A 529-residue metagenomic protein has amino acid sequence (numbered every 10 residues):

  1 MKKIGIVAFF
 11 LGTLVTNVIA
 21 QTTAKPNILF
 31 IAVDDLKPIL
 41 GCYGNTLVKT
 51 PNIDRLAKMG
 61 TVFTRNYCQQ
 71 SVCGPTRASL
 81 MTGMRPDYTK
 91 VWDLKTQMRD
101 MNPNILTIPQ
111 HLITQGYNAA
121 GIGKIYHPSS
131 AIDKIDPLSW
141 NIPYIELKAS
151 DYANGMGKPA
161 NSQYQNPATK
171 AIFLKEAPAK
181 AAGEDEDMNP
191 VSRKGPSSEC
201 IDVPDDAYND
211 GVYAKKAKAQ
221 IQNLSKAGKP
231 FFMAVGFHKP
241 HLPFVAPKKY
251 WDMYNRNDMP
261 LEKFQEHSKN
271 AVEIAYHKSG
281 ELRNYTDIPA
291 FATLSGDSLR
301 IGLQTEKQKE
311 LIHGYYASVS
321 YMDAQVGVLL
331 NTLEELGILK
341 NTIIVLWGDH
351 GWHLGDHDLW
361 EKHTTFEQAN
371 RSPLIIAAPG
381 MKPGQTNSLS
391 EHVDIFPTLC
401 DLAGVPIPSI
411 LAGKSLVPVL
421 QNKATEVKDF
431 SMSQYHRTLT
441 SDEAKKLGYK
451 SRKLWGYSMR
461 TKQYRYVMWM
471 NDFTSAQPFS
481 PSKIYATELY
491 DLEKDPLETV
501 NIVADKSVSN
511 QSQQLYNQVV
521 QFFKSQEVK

Functional and structural regions predicted by a protein language model:
K2-I4, V18-P481, Y485, P496-Q521: Formylglycine-dependent sulfatase
I4-L14: Sec-dependent N-terminal signal peptides
L489-Y490: Short hydrophobic beta-strand that contains or immediately precedes a catalytic carboxylate
E493: Residues forming the ATP-binding cleft of Hanks-type serine/threonine protein kinase domains
K524-K529: Generic C-terminal helix-cap and adjacent flexible tail
